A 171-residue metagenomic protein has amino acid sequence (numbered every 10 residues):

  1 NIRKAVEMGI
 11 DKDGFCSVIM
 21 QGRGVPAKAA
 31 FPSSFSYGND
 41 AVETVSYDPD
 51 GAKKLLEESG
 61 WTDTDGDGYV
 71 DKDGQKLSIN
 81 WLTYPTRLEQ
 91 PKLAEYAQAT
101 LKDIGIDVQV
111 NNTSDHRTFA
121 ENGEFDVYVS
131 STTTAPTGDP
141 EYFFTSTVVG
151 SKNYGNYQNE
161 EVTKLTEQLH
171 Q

Functional and structural regions predicted by a protein language model:
N1-A99: Append "and occasionally in soluble cytosolic enzymes with long acidic Gly/Pro-rich linkers
K4, C16-S17, Q109-T118, F143-Q171: Extracytoplasmic/peripheral linker and loop segments enriched in polar/acidic and small residues with frequent Thr/Pro
A5, E95-I104, H116-D126: Short helices/loops that flank or line small-molecule/ion binding pockets
G14-I19, H116-V148: Pocket-flanking alpha-helical
F31, Y69-V70, P140-F144, Y157: Short clusters of hydrophobic/aromatic residues that line enzyme substrate/ligand-binding pockets
S33, V70, S114-D115, T134: Conserved beta-strand edge residues that scaffold enzyme active sites
T62-G66, D103-H116: Short, well-structured beta-strand/strand-turn elements
L82-Y84, N111-T113, S130: Conserved beta-strand termini and adjacent loop/short-helix elements that scaffold enzyme active sites in alpha/beta
